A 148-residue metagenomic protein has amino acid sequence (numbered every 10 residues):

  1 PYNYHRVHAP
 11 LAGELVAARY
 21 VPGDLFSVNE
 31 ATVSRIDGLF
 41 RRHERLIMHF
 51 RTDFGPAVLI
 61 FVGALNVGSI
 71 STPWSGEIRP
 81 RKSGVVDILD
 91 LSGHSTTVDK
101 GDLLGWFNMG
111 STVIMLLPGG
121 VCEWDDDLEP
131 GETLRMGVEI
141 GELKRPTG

Functional and structural regions predicted by a protein language model:
P1-G148: Contiguous, well-folded functional domains in the mature portion of proteins
